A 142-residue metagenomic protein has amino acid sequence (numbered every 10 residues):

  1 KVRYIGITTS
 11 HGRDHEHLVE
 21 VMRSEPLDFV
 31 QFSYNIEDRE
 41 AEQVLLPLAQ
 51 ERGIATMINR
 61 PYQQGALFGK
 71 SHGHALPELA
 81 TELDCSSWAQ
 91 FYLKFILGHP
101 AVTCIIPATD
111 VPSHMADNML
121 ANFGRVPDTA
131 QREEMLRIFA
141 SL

Functional and structural regions predicted by a protein language model:
K1-L142: Beta/alpha (TIM)-barrel catalytic core signal, keyed to glycine-rich beta->alpha loops juxtaposed to Asp/Glu that bind
